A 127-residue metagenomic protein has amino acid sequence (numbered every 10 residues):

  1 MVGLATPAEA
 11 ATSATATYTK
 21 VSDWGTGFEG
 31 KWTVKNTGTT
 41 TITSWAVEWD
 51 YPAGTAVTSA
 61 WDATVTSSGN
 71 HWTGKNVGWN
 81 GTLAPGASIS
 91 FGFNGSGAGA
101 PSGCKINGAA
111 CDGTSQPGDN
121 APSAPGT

Functional and structural regions predicted by a protein language model:
G3-T127: Extracellular low-complexity, O-glycosylation-prone Ser/Thr/Pro/Gly-rich "stalks" and linkers flanking catalytic
